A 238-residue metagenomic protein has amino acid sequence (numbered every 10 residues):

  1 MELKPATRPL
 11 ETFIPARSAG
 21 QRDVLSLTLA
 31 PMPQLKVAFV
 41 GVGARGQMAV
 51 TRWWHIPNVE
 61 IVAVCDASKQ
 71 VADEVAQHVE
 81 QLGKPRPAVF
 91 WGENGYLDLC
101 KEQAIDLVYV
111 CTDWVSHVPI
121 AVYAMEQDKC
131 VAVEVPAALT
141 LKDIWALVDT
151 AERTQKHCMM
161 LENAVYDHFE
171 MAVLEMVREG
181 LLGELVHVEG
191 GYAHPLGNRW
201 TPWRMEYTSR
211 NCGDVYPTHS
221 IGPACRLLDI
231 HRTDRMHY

Functional and structural regions predicted by a protein language model:
K4-L82, A224: N-terminal Rossmann-like dinucleotide-binding module
G41, T154-M159, A164-Y238: Predominantly a Rossmann-like dinucleotide-binding segment in NAD(P)-dependent oxidoreductases
A63, L107, H187: Short, Asp-centered acidic motifs that coordinate Mg2+ and/or phosphate in catalytic or ligand-binding sites
A76-E80, V148-A151, V177, L228: Conserved hydrophobic residues forming the short capping helix/wall of the S-adenosyl-L-methionine
Q81-V89, R153-H157: A short helix-to-beta-strand connector/capping loop
P87-V110: A structured beta-alpha segment of the ubiquitous adenosine-cofactor-binding alpha/beta core
E102, L107, D113-W114, V118-Y166 (+1 more regions): Beta-strand-loop-alpha-helix segment that lines the small-molecule cofactor/substrate pocket of alpha/beta enzymes
